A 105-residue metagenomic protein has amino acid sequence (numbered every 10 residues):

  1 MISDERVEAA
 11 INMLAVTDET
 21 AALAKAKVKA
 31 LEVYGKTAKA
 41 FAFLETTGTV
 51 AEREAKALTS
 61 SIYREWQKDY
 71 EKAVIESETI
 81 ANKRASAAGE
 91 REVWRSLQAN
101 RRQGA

Functional and structural regions predicted by a protein language model:
M1, N100-A105: Short acidic DE-rich linear segments
M1-D4, T46, R53, L97: N-proximal short alpha-helices
M1-E19: Short, charge-rich amphipathic alpha-helices with coiled-coil/heptad character
L14, D18-A21, V28, Y63: Amphipathic, non-membrane alpha-helical segments in soluble helical-bundle scaffolds
A24-K56: Extended alpha-helical coiled-coil "stalk/arm" regions that act as elongated linkers or oligomerization scaffolds
K25-V28, E32, K36, K68-R101: Long amphipathic alpha-helical coiled-coil segments
T47-E76: Short, glycine/alanine-rich amphipathic alpha-helical segment that often forms an alpha-turn-alpha hairpin
